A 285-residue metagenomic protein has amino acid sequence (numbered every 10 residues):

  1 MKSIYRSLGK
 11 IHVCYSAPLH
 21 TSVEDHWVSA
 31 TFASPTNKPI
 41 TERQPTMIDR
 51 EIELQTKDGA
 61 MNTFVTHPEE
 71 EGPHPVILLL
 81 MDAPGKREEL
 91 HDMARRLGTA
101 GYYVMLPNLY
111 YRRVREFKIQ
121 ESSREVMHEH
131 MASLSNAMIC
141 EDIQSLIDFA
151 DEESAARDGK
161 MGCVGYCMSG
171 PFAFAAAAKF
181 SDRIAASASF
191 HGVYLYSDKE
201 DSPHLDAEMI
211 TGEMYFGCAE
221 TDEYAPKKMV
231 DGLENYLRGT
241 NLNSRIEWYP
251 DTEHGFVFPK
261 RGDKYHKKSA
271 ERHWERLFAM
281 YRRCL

Functional and structural regions predicted by a protein language model:
Y5, G9-H12, T21-H26, F32 (+1 more regions): N-terminal cap/leader regions of alpha/beta-hydrolase-fold enzymes, predominantly small-molecule hydrolases
